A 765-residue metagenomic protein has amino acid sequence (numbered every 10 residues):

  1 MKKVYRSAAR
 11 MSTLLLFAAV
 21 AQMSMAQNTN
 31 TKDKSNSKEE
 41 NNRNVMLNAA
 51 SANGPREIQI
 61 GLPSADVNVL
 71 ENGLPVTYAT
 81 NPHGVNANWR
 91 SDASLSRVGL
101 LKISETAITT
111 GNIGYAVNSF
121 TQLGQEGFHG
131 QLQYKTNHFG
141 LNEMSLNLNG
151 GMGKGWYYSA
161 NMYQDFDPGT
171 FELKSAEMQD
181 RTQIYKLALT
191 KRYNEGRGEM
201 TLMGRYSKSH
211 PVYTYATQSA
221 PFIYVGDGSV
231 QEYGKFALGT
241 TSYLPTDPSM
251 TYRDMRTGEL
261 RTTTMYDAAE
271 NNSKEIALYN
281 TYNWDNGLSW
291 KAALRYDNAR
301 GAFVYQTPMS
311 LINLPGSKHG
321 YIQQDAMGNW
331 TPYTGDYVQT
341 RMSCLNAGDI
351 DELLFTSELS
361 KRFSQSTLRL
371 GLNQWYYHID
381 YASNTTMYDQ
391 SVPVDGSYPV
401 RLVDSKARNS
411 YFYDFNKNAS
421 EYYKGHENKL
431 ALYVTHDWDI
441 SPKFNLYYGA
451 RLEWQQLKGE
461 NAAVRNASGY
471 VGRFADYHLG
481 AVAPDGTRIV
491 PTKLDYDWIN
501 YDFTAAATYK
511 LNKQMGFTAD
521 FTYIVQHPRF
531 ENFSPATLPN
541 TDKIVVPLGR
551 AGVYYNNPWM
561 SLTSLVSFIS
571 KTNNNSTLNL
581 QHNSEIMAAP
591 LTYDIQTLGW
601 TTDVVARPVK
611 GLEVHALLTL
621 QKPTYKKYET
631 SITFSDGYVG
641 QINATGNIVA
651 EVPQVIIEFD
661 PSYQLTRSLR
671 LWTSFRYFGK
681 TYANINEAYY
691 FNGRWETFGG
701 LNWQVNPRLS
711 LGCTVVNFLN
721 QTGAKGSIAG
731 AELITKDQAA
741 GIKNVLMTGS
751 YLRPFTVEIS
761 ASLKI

Functional and structural regions predicted by a protein language model:
Q27-T29, Y677-Y682, W703-I765: C-terminal beta-signal and adjacent terminal beta-strands/loops of Gram-negative outer-membrane beta-barrel proteins
T29-P75, K102: Extracytoplasmic beta-strand/coil segments of soluble accessory domains associated with Gram-negative outer-membrane
E57, L74-K102: Short acidic/polar hinge/loop motifs at secondary-structure boundaries that mediate gating or recognition
H129, G155-Y158, E195-M200, G287-W290 (+8 more regions): Repeated loop/turn-to-beta-strand initiation elements of outer-membrane beta-barrel proteins
H129, T136-F166, F171-Y243, I276-Y279 (+1 more regions): Transmembrane beta-barrel wall of Gram-negative outer-membrane proteins
T190, E199-A277, A302-C344, Y398-N418 (+1 more regions): Acidic/polar loop-and-plug regions of large Gram-negative outer-membrane beta-barrel proteins
G348-E352, R362-Y377, A382-T386, Q390-R408 (+6 more regions): Structural signature of Gram-negative outer-membrane beta-barrels, strongest in the C-terminal barrel of TonB-dependent
P442, W559-S561, L565-N575, A588-I685 (+1 more regions): Gram-negative outer-membrane beta-barrel transporters
